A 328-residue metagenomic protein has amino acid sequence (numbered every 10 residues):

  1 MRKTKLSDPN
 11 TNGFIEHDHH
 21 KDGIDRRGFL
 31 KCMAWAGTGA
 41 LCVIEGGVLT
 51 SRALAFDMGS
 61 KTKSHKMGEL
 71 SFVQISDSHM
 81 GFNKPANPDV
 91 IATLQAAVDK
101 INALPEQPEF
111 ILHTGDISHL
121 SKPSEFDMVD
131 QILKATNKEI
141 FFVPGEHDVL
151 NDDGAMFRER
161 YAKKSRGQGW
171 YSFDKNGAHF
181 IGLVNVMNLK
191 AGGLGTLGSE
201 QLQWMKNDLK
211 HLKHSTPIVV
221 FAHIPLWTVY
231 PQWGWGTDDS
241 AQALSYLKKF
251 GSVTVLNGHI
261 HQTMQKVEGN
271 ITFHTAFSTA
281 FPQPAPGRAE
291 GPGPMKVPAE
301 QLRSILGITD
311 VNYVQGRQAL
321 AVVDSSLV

Functional and structural regions predicted by a protein language model:
M1-G28, R52: N-terminal secretory signal peptides
E16-D18, I24, S51-D127: N-terminal active-site segment of His-dependent metallophosphoesterases
D25-V48: N-terminal export leaders
F56-S64, K122-P217, D239-T254, K266-F277 (+2 more regions): Extended active-site neighborhood of metal-dependent phosphoesterases/phosphodiesterases
I75-S76, I111-G115, F141-E146, F221-A222 (+2 more regions): Active-site neighborhood of phospho(di)ester-bond hydrolases with catalytic His/Asp-centered motifs
F82-K84, I117, V186-L197, W227-Q232: Surface-exposed cleft-lining segments at the edges of enzyme active sites
H214-V229: Short acidic, glycine-rich surface-loop motifs adjacent to enzyme active sites
V322-V328: Short, solvent-exposed aromatic-acidic interface loops
